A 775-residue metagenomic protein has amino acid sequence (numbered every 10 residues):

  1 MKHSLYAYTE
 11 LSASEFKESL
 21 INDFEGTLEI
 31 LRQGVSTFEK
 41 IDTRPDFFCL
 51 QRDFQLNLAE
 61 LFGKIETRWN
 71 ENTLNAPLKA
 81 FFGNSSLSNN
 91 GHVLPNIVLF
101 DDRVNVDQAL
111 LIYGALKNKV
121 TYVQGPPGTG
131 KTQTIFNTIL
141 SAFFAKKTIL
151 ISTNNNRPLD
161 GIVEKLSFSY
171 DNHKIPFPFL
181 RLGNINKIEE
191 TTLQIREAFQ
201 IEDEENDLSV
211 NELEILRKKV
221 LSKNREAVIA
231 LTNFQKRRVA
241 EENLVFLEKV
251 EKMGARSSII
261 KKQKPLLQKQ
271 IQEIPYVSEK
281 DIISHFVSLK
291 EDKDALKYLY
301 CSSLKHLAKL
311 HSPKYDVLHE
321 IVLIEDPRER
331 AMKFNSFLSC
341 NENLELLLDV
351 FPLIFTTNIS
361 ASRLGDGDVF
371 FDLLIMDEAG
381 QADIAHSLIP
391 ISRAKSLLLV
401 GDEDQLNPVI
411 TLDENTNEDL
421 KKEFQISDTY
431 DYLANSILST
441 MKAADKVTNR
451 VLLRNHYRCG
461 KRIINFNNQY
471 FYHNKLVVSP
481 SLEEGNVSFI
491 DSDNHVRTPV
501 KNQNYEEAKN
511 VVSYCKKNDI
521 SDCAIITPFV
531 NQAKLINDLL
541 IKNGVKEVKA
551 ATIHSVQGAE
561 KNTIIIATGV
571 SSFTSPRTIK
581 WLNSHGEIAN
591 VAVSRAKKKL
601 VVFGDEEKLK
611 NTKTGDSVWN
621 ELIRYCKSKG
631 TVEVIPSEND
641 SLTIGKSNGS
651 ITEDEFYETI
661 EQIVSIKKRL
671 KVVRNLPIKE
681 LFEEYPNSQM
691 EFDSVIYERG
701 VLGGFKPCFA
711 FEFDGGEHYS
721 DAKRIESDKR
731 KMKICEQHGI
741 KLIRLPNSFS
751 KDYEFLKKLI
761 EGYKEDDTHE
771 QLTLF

Functional and structural regions predicted by a protein language model:
M1-K117, I188-L213, V317-I321, D326-F334: Pre-P-loop entry segment of helicase/translocase ATPase cores
L11, S88-I201, M332-Y472: ASCE P-loop NTPase helicase motor core
S85, G91-N96, R157-G367, P408-D428 (+2 more regions): Conserved P-loop NTPase motor core of helicases/translocases
N343-L348, A550-I564, S571-T574: Conserved motor-coupling elements within RecA-like helicase/translocase cores
F370-I375, A559-S571, L600-V602: A short beta-strand element within the Helicase C-terminal
D413-V451, V487, L540, P576-I666: Helicase C-terminal subdomain and adjacent C-terminal extension
K475-L539: Conserved helicase/translocase motor-coupling segment
R624-F775: Nucleic-acid endo/exonuclease domains
